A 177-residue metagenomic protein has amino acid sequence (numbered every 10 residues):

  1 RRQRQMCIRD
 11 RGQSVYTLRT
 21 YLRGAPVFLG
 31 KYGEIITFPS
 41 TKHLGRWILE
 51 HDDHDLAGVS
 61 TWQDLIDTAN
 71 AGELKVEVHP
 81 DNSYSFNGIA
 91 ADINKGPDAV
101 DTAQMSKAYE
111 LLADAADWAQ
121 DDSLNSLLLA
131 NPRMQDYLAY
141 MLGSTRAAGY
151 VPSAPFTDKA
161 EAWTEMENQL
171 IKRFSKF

Functional and structural regions predicted by a protein language model:
Q3-I8: Short, small-residue-biased leader/transition segments that mark boundaries at the very start of proteins
G12-K31, H43: Short aromatic-glycine-(Arg/Gly/Cys) micro-motifs in beta-strand/loop hairpins
Y32-T61: Extended intrinsically disordered, low-complexity coil regions enriched in Ser, Thr, Gly, Ala and often Pro
I36-P39, I66-N94: Short, surface-exposed polybasic-aromatic patches that bind anionic ligands, especially phosphate groups
W47, T68, R173: Residues that form generic nucleotide/phosphate-binding pockets
A57-D64, K75-Y84, T102-S106, N125: Short glycine-rich, low-complexity/disordered patches
L65-A71, R133, Y137-L138: Intrinsically disordered, low-complexity regulatory regions of eukaryotic proteins
G88-F177: A eukaryote-biased signal for long
